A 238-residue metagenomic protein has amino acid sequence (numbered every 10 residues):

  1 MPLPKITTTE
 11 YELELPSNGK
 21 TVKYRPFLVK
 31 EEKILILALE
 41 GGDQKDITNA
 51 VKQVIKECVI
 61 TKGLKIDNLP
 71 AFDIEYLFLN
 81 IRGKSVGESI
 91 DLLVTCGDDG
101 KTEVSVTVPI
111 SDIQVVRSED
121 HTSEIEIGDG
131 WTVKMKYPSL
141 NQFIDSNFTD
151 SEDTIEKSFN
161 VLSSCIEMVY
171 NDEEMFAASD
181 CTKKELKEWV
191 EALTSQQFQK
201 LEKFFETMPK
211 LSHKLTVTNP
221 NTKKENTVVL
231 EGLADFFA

Functional and structural regions predicted by a protein language model:
M1-A238: Long C-terminal interaction/binding lobes of large macromolecular proteins
